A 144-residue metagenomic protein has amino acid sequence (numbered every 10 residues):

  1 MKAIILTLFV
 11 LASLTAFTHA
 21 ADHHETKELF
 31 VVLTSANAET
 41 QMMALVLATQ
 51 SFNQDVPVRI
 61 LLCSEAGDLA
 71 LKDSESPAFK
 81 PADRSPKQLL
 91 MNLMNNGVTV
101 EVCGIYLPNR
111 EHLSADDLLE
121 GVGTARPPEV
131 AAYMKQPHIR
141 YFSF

Functional and structural regions predicted by a protein language model:
M1-K2: N-terminal hydrophobic targeting signals that begin at the initiator methionine
I5-T15: Bacterial N-terminal signal peptides
H19-F144: Secreted/extracellular ectodomain signature
